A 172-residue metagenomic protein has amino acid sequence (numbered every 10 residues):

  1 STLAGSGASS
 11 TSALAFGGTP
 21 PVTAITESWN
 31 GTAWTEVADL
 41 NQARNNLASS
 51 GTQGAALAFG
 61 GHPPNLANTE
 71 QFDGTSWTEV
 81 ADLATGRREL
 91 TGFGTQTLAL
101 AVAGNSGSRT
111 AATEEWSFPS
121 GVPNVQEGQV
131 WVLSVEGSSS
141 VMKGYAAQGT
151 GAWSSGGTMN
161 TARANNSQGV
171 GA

Functional and structural regions predicted by a protein language model:
S1-A172: Polar, enzyme-active/binding microenvironments
